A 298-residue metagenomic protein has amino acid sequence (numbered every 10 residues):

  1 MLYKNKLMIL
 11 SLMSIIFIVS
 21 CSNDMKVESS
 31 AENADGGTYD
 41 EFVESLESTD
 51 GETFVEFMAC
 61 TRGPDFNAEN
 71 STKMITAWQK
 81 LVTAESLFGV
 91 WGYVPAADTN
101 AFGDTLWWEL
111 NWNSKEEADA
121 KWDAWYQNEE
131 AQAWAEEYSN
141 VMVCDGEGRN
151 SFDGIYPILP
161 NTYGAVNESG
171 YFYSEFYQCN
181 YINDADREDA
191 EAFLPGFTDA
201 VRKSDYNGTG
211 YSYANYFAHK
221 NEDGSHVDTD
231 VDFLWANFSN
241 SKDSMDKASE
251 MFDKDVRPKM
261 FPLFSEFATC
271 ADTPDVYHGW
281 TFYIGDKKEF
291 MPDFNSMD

Functional and structural regions predicted by a protein language model:
M1-I9: Bacterial N-terminal signal peptides that target proteins for export
L12-I15: Hydrophobic helical h-region of N-terminal Sec-dependent signal peptides in bacterial secretory/periplasmic proteins
F17-S20: C-terminal motif of bacterial Sec signal peptides marking the signal peptidase cleavage site
N23-W107, N111-E136, N140-K259, E266-D298: Short S/T/G/P-rich N-terminal loop/turn motif that feeds into the first structured element of a domain
